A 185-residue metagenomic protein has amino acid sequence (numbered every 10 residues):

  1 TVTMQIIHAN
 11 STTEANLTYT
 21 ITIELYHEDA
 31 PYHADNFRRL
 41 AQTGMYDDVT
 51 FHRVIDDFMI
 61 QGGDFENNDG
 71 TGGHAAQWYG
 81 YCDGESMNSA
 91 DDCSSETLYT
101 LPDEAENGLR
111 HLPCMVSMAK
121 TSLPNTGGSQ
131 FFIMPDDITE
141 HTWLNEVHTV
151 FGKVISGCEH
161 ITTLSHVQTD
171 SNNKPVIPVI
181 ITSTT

Functional and structural regions predicted by a protein language model:
T1-T185: Cyclophilin-like peptidyl-prolyl cis-trans isomerases
